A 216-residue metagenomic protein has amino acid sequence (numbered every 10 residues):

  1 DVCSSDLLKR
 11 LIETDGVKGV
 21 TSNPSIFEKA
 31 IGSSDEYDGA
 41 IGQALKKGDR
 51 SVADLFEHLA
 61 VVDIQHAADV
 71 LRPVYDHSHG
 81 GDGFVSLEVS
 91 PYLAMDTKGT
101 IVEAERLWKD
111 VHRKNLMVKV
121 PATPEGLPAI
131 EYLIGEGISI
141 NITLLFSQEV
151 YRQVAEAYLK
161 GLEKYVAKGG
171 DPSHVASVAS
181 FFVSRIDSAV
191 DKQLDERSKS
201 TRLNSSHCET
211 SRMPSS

Functional and structural regions predicted by a protein language model:
D1, S25, S90-A94, P121-E125 (+2 more regions): Active-site beta-loop-alpha junctions enriched in small/polar residues
D1-Y37: N-terminal capping/small domains of soluble enzymes
V2-S4, L203-H207, M213-P214: Short, small-residue-biased leader/transition segments that mark boundaries at the very start of proteins
L7, I31-S33, T97-I101, P128-G135 (+2 more regions): Short acidic, glycine/serine/threonine-rich loops at helix termini
K18-T21, D82-S86, N115-K119, G137-N141 (+1 more regions): Structural preference for beta-strand elements that scaffold enzyme active sites
S22, I26-P128: Active-site beta->alpha loop and helix N-cap motifs at the rims of alpha/beta catalytic domains
R72, W108-K109, I134, A155 (+1 more regions): Surface-exposed amphipathic alpha-helices with a cationic face
S139-R202, S216: Catalytic alpha/beta core domains of metabolic enzymes, predominantly
